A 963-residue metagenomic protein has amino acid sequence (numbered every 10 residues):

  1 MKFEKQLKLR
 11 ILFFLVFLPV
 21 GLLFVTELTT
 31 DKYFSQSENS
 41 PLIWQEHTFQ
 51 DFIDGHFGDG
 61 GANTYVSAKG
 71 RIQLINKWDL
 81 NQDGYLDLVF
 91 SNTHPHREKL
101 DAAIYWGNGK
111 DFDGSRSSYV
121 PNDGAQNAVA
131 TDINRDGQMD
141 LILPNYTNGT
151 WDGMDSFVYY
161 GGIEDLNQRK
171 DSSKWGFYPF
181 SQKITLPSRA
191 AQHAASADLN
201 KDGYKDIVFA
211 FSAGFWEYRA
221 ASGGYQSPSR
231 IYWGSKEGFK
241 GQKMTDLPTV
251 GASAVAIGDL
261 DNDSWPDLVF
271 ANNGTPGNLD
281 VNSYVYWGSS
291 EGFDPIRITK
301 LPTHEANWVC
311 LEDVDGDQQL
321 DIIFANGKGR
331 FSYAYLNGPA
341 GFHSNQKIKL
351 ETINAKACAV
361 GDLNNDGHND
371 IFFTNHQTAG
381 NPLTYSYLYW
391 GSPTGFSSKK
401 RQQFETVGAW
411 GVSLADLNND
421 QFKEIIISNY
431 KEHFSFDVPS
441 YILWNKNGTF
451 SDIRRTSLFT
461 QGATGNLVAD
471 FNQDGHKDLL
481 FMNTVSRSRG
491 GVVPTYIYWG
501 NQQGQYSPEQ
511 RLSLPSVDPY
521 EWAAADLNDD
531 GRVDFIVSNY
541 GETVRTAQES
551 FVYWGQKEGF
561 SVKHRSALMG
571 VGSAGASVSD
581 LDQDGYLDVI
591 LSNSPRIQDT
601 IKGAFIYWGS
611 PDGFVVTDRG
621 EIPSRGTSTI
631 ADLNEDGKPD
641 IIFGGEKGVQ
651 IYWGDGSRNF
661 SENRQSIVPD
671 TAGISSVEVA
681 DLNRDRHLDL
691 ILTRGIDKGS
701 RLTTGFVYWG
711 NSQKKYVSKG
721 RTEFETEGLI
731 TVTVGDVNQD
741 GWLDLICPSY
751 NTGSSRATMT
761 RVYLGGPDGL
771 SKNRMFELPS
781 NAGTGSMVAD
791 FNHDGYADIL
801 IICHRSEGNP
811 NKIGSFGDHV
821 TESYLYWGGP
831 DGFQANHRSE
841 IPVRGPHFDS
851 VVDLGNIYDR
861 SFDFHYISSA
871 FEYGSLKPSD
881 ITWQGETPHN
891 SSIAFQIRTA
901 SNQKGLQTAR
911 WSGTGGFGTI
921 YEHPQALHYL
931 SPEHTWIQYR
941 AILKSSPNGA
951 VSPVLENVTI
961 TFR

Functional and structural regions predicted by a protein language model:
K2-L15: N-terminal Sec-pathway targeting helices
Y33-G61, W827, H837, P842-R963: Beta-strand-rich ligand- or partner-binding modules with a strong bias toward extracellular/periplasmic carbohydrate
Y33-G70, D101, W106-D123, Y160-R189 (+18 more regions): Blade-edge motifs of beta-propeller repeat domains
T64-L80, Y85, F90: Beta-strand-rich domains and repeat architectures in extracellular enzymes and scaffolds, especially beta-propellers
R71-L80, Q126-I133, A190-K201, T245 (+13 more regions): Beta-propeller blade termini
G84-F90, G137-M139, G203-K205, S264-P266 (+11 more regions): Glycine-aliphatic tripeptides that mark coil-to-beta-strand junctions in extracellular and membrane proteins
L88-N92, L141-N145, I207-F211, L268-N272 (+10 more regions): Hydrophobic beta-strand segments that make up the repeating blades of beta-propeller and related beta-repeat
T93-R97, T147-T150, A213-E217, N273-G277 (+10 more regions): Short glycine/acidic-enriched loop and turn motifs that connect beta-strands
